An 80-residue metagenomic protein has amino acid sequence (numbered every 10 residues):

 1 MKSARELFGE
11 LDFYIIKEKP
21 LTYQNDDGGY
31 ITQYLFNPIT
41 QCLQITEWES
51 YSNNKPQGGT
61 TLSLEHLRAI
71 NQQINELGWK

Functional and structural regions predicted by a protein language model:
M1-I16: Amphipathic alpha-helical segments
I15-L67: Acidic, low-complexity, intrinsically disordered interaction modules
Q72-K80: Short acidic DE-rich linear segments
